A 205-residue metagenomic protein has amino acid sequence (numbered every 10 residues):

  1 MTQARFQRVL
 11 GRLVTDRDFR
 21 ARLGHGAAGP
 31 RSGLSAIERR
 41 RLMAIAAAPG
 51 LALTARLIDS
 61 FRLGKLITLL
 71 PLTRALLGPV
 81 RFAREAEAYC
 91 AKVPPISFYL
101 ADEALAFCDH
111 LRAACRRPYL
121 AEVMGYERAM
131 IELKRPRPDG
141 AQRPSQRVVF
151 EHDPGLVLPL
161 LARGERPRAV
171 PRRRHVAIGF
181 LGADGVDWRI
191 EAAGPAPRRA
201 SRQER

Functional and structural regions predicted by a protein language model:
M1-D139: N-terminal, charged low-complexity regulatory/assembly segments
E87-R202: Hydrophobic packing positions characteristic of elongated beta-solenoid/beta-helix-type spike/fiber shafts
